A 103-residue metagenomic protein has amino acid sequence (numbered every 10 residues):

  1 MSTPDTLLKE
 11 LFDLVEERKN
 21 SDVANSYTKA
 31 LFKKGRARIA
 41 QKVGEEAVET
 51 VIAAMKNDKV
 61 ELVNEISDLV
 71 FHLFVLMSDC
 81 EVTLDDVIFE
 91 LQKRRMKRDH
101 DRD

Functional and structural regions predicted by a protein language model:
M1-I66, V70-D103: Flexible "arm" and connector segments at domain edges
